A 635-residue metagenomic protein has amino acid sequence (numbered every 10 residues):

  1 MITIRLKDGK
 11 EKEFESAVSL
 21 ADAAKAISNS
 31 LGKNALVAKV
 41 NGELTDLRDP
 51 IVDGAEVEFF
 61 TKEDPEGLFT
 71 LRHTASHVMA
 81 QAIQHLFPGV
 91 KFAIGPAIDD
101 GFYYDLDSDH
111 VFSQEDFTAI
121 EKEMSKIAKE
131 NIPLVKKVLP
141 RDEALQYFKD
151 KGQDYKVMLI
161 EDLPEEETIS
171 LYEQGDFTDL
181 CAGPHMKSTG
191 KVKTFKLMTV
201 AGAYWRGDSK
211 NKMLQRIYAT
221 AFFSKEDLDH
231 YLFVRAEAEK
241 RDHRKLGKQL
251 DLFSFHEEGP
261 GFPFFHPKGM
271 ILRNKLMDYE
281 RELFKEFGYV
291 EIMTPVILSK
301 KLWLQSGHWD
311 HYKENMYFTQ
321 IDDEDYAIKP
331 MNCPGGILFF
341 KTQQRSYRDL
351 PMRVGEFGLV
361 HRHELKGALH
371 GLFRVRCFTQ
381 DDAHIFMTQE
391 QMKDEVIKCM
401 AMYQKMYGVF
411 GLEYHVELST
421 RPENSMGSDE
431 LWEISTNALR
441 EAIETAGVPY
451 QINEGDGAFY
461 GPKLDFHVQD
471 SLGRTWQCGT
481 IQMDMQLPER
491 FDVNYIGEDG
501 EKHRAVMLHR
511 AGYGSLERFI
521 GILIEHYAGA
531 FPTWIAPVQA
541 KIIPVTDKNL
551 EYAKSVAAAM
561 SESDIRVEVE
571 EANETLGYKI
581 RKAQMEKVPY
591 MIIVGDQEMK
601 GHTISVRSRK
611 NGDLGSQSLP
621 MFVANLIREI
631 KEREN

Functional and structural regions predicted by a protein language model:
M1-K91, I98-N635: NTP/phosphate- and nucleic-acid-binding module
